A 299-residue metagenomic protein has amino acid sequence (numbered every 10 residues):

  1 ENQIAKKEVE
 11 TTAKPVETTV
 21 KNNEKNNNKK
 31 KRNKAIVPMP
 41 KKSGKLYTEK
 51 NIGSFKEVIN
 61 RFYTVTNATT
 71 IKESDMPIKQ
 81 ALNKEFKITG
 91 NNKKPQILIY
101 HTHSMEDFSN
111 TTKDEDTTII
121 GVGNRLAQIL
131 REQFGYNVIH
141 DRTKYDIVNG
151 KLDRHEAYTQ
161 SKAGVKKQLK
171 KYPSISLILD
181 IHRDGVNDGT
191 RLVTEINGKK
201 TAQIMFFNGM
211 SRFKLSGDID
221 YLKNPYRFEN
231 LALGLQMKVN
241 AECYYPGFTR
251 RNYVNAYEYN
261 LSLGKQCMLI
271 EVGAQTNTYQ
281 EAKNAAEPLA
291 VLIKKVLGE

Functional and structural regions predicted by a protein language model:
N2-H101, F108-S109: Non-catalytic propeptide/linker segments at domain boundaries
Q96-H101, L177-H182, M205-F207, L269-E271: Soluble periplasmic/extracytoplasmic beta-strand elements of cell-envelope proteins
S104-D107, K144-V148, R183-D188, M210-K214 (+2 more regions): Solvent-exposed loop/turn segments at secondary-structure junctions within structured extracellular/periplasmic domains
T112-L126, L130-T194: Catalytic-core regions of hydrolytic enzymes
K113-G121, L152-T159, N224-A232, T276-N284: Soluble non-cytosolic domains of exported or imported proteins
N187-K223: A short, glycine/acidic-enriched catalytic loop
P225-Y253: Active-site-adjacent substrate-binding region of metalloamidase/peptidase-like peptide-processing proteins
G247-E299: Active-site-adjacent mobile loop/cap segments within catalytic or ligand-binding domains
